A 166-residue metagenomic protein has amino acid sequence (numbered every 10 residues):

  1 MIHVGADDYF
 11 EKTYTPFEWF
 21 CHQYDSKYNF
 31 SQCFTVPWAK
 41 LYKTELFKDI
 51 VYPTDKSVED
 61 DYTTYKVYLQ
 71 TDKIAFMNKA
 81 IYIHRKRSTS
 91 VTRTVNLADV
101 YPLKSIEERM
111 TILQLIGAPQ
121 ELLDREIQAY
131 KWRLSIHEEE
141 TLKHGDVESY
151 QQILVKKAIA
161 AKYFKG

Functional and structural regions predicted by a protein language model:
M1-S57, Y62-K66, Q70-K73, V91-N96: Donor-binding/catalytic cores of nucleotide-activated saccharide and glycerol-phosphate transferases/polymerases
V36, N78, V100-K104: Alpha-helix N-cap/helix-start motif at coil-to-helix transitions, marked by capping-box chemistry
L46, A80-Y82, R87: Short connector loops/turns at beta-strand edges and beta->alpha or beta->beta junctions
D55-E59, F76, P119-L123: Short, surface-exposed helix-loop/turn micro-motifs enriched in polar/charged residues
D60, A80, E126: Residue-level "edge-of-site" marker
D72, K79-A80: Extended, low-polarity segments enriched in aliphatic/aromatic residues
R85-G166: C-terminal subregions of glycosyltransferases and related glycan-biosynthesis enzymes
